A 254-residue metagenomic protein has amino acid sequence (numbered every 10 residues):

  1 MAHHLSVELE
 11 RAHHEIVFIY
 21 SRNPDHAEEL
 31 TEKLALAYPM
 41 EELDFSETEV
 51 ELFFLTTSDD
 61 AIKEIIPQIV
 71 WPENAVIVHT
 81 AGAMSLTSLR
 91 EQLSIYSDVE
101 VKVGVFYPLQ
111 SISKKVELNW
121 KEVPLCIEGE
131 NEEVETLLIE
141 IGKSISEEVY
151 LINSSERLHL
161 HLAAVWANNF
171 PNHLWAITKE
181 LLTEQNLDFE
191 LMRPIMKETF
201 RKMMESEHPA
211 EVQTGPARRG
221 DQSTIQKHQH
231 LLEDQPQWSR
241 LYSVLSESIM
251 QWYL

Functional and structural regions predicted by a protein language model:
M1-A2: Hydrophobic/small residue at the entry helix of a nucleotide-binding pocket
L5, P24, E32-E117: Rossmann-like NAD(P)(H) cofactor-binding subdomain of soluble oxidoreductases
L9: Aromatic pocket-lining residues of Rossmann-like dinucleotide-binding sites
A12-E15, D25-K33, E91-Y96, K102 (+1 more regions): Internal alpha-helical scaffold of NAD(P)-dependent oxidoreductase catalytic cores
H14, H79, Y107, H161 (+1 more regions): Histidine-centered active-site/metal-ligand motif
F18-R22: Short internal beta-strands
D25, T57-D60, N169, H173 (+4 more regions): Conserved active-site and cofactor/substrate-binding residues in soluble primary-metabolism enzymes
T183, K197-L254: Interdomain hinge/lid region at the active-site interface of Rossmann-like NAD(P)-dependent oxidoreductases
